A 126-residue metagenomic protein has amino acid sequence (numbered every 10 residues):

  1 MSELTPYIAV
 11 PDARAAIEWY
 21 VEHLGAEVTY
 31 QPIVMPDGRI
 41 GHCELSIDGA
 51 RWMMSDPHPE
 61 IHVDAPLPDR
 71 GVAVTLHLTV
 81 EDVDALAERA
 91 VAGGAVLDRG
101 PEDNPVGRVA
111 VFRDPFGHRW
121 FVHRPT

Functional and structural regions predicted by a protein language model:
M1-Y7, E18-R113, H123-T126: Vicinal oxygen chelate
V10-D12: Conserved beta-strand-loop-alpha-helix junction that forms the acyl-donor binding cleft
A15: Short N-terminal binding/cap micro-motifs at the start of the first secondary-structure element
F116: C-terminal catalytic core of tyrosine-transesterase DNA break-rejoin enzymes
